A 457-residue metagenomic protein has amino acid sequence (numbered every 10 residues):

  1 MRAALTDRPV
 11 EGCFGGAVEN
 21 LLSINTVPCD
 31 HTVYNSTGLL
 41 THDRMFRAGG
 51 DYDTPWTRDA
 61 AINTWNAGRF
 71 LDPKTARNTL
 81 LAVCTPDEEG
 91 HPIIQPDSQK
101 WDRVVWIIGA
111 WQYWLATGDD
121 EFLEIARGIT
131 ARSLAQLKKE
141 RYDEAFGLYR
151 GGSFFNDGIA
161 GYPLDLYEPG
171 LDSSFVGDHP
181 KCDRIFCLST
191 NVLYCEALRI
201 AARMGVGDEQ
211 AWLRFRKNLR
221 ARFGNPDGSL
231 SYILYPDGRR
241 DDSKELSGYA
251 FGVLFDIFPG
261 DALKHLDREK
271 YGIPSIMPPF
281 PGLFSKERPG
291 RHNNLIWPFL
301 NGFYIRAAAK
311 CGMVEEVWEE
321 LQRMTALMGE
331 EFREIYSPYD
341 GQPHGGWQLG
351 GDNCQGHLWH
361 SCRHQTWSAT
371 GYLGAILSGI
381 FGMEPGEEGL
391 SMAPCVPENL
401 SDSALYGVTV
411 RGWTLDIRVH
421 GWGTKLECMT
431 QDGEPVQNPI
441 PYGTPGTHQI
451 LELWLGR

Functional and structural regions predicted by a protein language model:
A4-T54, K74-P96, D143-I185, R214-P298 (+3 more regions): Extended glycan-interaction surfaces of carbohydrate-active proteins
D53-A60, T64-A160, L164, C187-C195 (+4 more regions): Aromatic-rich carbohydrate-recognition surfaces in CAZymes
D72, M204-A211, I257-D261, M313: Short glycine/proline-enriched coil/turn segments at helix->beta-strand junctions
D120, E140, E144, D208 (+4 more regions): Short, polar/charged, Gly/Pro-enriched helix-capping and turn/loop motifs at alpha-helix termini and inter-helix linkers
L188-F223: Active-site neighborhood of glycoside hydrolase catalytic domains
I200, H265, A375-S378: Alpha-helical scaffold segments in soluble metabolic enzymes
F303, A307-K310, V314-R457: Non-catalytic C-terminal accessory modules of carbohydrate-active enzymes
